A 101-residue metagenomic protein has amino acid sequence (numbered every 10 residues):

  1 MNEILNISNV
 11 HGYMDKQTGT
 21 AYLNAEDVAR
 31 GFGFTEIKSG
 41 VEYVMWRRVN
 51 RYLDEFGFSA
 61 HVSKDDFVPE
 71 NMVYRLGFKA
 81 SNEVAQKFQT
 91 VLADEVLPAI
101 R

Functional and structural regions predicted by a protein language model:
M1-R101: An anion-engaging/catalytic patch
